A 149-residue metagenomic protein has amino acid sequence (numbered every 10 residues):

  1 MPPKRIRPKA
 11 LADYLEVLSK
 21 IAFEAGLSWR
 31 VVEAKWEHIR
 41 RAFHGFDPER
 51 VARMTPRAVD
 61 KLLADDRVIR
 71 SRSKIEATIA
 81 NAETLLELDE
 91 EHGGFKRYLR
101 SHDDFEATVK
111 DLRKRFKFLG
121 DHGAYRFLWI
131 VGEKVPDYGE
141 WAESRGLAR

Functional and structural regions predicted by a protein language model:
M1-R149: HhH-family (HhH-GPD) DNA N-glycosylase catalytic core used in base-excision repair
